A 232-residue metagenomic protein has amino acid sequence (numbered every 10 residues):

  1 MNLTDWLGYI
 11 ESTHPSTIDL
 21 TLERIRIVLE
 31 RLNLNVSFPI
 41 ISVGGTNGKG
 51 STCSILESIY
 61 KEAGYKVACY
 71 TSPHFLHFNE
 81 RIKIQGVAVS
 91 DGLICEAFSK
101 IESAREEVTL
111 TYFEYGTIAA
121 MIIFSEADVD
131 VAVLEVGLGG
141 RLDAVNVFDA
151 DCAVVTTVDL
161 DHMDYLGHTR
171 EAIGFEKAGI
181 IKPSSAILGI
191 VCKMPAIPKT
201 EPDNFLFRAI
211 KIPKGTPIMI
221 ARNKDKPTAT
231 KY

Functional and structural regions predicted by a protein language model:
M1-G45, T52-S54, S58, E62-A63: Short functional linear segments
M1-L20, F78, L134-V136, C152-D161: N-terminal-biased segments
S16-I18, L22, R26-V36, E62-F148 (+2 more regions): ATP-dependent carboxylate-amine ligase catalytic core
I41, A68-Y70, C152-V154: Hydrophobic/aromatic beta-strand patches that form the interior of the parallel beta-sheet core in alpha/beta enzyme
G45-G48, E135-G137: Conserved phosphate-binding and hydrolysis motifs of nucleotide-dependent enzymes
N47-K49, H74-F75: Short active-site-proximal "capping" loops at secondary-structure junctions
D128-E135, A150-G189, A196: Acidic, Mg2+-coordinating active-site environments of NTP-dependent enzymes
L188-Y232: Short, strongly patterned local motifs
